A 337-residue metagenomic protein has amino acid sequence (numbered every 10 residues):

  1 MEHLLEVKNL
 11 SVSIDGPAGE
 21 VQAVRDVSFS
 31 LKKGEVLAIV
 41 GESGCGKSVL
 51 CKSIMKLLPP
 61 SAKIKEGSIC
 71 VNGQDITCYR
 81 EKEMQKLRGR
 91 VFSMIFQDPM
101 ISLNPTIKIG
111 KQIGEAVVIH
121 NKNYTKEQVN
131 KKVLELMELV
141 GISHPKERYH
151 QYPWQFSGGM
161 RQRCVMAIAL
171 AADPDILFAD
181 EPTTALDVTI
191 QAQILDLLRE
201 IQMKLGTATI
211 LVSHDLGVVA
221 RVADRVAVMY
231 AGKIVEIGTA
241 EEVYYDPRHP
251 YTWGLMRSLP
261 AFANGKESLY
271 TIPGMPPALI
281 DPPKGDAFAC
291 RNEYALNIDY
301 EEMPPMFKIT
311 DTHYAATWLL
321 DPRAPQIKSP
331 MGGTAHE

Functional and structural regions predicted by a protein language model:
H3, S143-K146, T239-E337: Short catalytic/signature loops enriched in Gly
V40-G41: The feature captures the beta-strand-to-loop junction immediately N-terminal to the Walker
K56, F178, P182, L186 (+1 more regions): P-loop NTP-binding/switch modules centered on Walker-like glycine-rich loops
I64-D75: Conserved ABC transporter NBD signature motif
Q74-D75, E127-E147, M256: Conserved ABC ATPase "signature" region
A171-D175: A short, proline-enriched helix->beta-strand linker immediately N-terminal to the Walker B motif in ABC-type P-loop
